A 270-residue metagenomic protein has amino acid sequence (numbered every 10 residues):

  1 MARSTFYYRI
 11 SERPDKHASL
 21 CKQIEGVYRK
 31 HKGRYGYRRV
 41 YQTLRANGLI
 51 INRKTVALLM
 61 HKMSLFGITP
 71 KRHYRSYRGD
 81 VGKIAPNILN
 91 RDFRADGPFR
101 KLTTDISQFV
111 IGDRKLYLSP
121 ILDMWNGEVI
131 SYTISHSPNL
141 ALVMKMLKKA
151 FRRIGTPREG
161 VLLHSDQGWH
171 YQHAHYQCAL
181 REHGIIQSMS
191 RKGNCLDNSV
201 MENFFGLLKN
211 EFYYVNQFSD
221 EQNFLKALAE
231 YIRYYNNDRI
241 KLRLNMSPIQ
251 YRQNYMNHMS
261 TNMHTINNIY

Functional and structural regions predicted by a protein language model:
M1-G97, N194, I249-M259: Basic, flexible linker segments flanking DNA-binding modules in nucleic acid-interacting mobile-element proteins
T5-Y7, N126-Y132, Q187-S190, Y214-V215: Short small-residue beta-strand/loop micro-motif enriched in glycine and branched aliphatics
F6, I24, V40, V56 (+14 more regions): Mobile genetic element proteins and their domesticated derivatives, centered on retroelements and DNA transposons
E12-D15, R78-D80, S165-Q167, H173-A174 (+3 more regions): RNase H-like two-metal-ion nuclease catalytic core shared by retroviral integrases and related mobile-element nucleases
L20, G36-Y37, N52, A85 (+8 more regions): Hydrophobic (often cysteine-bearing) scaffold residues that line and stabilize catalytic clefts of nucleotide/cofactor
A95-I130, H136-S137: An active-site-proximal beta-strand-loop segment
R114, T133-G155: Active-site beta-loop-alpha junctions of metal-dependent nucleic acid enzymes, especially the RNase H-like/DDE
A174, R181-I185, L207-Y270: C-terminal domain-tail junction helix/linker
